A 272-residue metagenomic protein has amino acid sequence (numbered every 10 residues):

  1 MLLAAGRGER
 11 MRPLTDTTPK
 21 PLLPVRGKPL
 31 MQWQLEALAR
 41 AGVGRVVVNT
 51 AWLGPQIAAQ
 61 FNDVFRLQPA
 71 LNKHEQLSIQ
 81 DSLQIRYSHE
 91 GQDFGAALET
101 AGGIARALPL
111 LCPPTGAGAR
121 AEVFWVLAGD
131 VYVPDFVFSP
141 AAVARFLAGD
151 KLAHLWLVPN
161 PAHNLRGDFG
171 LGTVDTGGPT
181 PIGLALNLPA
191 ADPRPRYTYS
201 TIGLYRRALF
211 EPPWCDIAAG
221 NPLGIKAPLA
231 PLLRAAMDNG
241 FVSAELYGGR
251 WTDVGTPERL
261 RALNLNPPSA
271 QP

Functional and structural regions predicted by a protein language model:
M1, R45-V47, R86, W125 (+2 more regions): A structural signal for isolated positions on well-ordered beta-strands in alpha/beta enzyme cores
M1-A58, P69, F138: N-terminal glycine-rich phosphate-binding loop and ensuing alpha1 helix
D16-L22, Q92-F94, A218-A219: Short glycine-enriched, charge-decorated loop/helix-capping segments at active-site entrances that position
L23, R86, R250-T252: Structural signal for short hydrophobic segments within the conserved structured cores of catalytic domains across
V25, F94-G102, L223-A227: Conserved phosphate-coordination/catalytic loops
V64-D168, T173, P212: Conserved beta-loop-beta/alpha segment of the NTase-like Rossmann-fold superfamily that binds/positions NTPs
T115-G116, F124-W125, Y132, V137-A148 (+2 more regions): Catalytic-core segments of class I nucleotidyltransferases/pyrophosphorylases that form NMP-activated intermediates
